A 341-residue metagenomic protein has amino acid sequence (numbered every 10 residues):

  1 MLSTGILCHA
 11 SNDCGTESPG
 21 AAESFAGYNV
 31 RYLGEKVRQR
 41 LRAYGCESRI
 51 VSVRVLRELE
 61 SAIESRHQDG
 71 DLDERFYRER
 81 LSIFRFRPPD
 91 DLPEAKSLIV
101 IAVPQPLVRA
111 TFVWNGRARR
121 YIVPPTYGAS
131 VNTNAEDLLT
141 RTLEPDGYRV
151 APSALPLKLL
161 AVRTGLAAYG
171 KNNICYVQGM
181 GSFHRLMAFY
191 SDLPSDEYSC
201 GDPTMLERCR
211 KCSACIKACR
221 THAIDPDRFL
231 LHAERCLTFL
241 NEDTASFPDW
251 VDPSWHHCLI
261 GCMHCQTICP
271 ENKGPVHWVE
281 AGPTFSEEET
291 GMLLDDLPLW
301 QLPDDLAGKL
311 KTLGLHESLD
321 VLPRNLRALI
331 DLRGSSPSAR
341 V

Functional and structural regions predicted by a protein language model:
M1-A10, G15, S24-R208: Auxiliary alpha/beta "docking" domains used to position bulky ligands
Y190, D196-F247: Cys/His-clustered metal-coordination modules, chiefly Zn-binding fingers
A214-T238, S254-S286: Iron-sulfur cluster-binding cysteine motifs and their immediate structural context in ferredoxin-like electron-transfer
L240, T244-I260, M292-L315: Short Fe-S-cluster ligation motifs
L322-R327: Conserved hydrophobic register position within alpha-solenoid helical repeats
